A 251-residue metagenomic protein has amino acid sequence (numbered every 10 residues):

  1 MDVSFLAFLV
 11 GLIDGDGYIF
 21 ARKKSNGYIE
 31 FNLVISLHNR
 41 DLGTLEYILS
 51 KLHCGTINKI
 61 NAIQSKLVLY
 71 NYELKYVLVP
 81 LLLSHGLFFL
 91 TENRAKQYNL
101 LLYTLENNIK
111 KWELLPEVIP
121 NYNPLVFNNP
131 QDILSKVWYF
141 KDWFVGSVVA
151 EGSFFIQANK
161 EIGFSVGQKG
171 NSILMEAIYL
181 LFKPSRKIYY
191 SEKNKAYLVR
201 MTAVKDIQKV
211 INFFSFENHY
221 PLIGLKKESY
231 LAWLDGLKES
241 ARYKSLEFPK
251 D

Functional and structural regions predicted by a protein language model:
M1-D251: Internal intein/HINT superfamily modules and their associated LAGLIDADG
